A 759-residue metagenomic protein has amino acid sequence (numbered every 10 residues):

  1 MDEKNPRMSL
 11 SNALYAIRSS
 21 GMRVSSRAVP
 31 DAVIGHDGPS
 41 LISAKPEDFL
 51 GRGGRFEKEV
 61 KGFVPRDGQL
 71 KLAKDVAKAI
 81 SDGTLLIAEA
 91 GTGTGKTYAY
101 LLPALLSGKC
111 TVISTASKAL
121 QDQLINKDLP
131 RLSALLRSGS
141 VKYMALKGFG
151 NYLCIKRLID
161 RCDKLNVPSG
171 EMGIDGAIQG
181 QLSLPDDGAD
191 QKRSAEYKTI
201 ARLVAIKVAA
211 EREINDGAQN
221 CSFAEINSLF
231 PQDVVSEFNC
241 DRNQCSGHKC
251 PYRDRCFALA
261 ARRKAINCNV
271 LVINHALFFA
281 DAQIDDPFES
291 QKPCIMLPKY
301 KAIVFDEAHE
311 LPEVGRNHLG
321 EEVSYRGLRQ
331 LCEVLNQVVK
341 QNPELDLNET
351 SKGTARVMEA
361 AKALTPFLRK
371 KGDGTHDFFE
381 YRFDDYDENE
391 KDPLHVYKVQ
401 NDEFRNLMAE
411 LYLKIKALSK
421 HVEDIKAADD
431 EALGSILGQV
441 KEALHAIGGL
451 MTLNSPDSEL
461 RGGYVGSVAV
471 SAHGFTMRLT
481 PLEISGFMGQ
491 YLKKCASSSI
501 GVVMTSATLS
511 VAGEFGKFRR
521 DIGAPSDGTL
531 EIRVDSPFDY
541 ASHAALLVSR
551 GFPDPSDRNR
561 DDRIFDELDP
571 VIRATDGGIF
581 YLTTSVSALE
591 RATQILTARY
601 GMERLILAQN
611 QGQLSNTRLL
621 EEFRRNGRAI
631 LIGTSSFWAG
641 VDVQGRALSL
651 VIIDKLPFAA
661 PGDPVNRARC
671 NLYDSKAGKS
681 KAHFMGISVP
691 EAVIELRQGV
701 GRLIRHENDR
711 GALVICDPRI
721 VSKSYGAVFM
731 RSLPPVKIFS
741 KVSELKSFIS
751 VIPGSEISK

Functional and structural regions predicted by a protein language model:
E3-H36, I42-E59, K109, T115-N269 (+6 more regions): A substrate-engagement module of RecA-like helicase motors
S40-I87: Conserved pre-motif I regulatory segment
D82-Y100: Walker A/P-loop
L106, A119-D122, N126-P130, C240-V270 (+2 more regions): Signature of the SF2 helicase/ATPase Hel1-core->accessory helical subdomain module
T111-A119, V503-A507, G577-T584, V714-C716: Conserved RecA-like ASCE P-loop NTPase motor core of nucleic-acid helicases/translocases
F230-P231, S236-N269, A282-K292, L411 (+4 more regions): A contiguous, basic/glycine-rich beta-loop/short-helix subdomain that forms a polymer-engagement track
S549-N559, Q611-I720: Conserved RecA-like P-loop NTPase helicase motor core
T584-N610: Conserved helicase motor "Helicase C" RecA-like lobe of SF1/SF2 P-loop NTPases
